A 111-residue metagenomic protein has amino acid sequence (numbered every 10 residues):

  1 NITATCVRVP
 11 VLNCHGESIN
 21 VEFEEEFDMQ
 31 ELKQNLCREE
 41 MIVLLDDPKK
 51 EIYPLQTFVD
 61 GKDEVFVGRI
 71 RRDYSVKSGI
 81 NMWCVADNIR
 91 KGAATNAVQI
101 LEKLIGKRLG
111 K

Functional and structural regions predicted by a protein language model:
N1-N81: C-terminal substrate-binding/catalytic lobe of Rossmann-fold NAD(P)-dependent oxidoreductases
E64-F66, R71-K111: NAD(P)-dependent Rossmann-like dehydrogenase/reductase catalytic/cofactor-binding core
